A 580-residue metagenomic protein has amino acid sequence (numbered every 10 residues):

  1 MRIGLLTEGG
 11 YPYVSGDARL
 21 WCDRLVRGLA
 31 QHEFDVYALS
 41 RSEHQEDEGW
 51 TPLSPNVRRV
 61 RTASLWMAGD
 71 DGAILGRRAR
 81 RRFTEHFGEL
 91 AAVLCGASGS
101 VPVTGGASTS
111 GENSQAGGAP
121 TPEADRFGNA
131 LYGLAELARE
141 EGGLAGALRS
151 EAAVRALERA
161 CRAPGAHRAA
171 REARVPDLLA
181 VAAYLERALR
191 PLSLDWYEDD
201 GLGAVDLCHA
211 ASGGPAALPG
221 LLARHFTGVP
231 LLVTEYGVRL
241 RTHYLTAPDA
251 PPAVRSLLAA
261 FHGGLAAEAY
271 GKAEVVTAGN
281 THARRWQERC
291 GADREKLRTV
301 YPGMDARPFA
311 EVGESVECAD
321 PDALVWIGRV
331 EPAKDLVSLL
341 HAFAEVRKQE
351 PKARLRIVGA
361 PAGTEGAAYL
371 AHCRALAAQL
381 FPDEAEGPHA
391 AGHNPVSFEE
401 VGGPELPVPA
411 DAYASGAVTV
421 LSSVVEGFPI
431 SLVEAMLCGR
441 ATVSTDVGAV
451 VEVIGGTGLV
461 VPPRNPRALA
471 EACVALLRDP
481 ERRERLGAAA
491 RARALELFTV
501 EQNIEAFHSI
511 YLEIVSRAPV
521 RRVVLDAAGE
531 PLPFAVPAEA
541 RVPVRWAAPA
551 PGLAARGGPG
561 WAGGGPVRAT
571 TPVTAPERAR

Functional and structural regions predicted by a protein language model:
E268-G271, A390-G416, L437, R467-E471: Short acidic alpha-helix that forms the nucleotide-activated donor recognition element in Leloir-type transferases
E311-R347, R354-P361: Conserved donor-binding/catalytic core segment of Leloir-type glycosyltransferases
L370-P404: Nucleotide-activated donor-binding/catalytic signature segment of Leloir-type glycosyltransferases, i.e., the conserved
V424: Aromatic "clamp/platform" in nucleotide-sugar-dependent glycosyltransferases that forms part of the donor/acceptor
A441-S444: Short hydrophobic beta-strand element within catalytic cores of glycosyltransferases and related nucleotide-activated
V447-V460: Short acidic/histidine- and often glycine-rich active-site loop of Leloir-type glycosyltransferases that engages
L459-P466, A475-E481: Conserved acidic donor-binding segment of nucleotide-sugar-dependent glycosyltransferases
A468, R482-L497, N503-E513, V523-A527: A short, well-ordered alpha-helix in the C-terminal region of glycosyltransferases
